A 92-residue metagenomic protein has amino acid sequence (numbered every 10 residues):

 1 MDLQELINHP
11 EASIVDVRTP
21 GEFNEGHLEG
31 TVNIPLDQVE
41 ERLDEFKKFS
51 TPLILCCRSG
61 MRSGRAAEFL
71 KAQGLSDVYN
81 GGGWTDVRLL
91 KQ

Functional and structural regions predicted by a protein language model:
M1-S13, V17-T51, M61-Q92: Rhodanese-like catalytic fold shared by cysteine-dependent sulfurtransferases and DSP/PTP-type phosphatases
C56: Short, surface-exposed ligand- or partner-binding patches at beta-edge/loop junctions that are enriched in aromatics
